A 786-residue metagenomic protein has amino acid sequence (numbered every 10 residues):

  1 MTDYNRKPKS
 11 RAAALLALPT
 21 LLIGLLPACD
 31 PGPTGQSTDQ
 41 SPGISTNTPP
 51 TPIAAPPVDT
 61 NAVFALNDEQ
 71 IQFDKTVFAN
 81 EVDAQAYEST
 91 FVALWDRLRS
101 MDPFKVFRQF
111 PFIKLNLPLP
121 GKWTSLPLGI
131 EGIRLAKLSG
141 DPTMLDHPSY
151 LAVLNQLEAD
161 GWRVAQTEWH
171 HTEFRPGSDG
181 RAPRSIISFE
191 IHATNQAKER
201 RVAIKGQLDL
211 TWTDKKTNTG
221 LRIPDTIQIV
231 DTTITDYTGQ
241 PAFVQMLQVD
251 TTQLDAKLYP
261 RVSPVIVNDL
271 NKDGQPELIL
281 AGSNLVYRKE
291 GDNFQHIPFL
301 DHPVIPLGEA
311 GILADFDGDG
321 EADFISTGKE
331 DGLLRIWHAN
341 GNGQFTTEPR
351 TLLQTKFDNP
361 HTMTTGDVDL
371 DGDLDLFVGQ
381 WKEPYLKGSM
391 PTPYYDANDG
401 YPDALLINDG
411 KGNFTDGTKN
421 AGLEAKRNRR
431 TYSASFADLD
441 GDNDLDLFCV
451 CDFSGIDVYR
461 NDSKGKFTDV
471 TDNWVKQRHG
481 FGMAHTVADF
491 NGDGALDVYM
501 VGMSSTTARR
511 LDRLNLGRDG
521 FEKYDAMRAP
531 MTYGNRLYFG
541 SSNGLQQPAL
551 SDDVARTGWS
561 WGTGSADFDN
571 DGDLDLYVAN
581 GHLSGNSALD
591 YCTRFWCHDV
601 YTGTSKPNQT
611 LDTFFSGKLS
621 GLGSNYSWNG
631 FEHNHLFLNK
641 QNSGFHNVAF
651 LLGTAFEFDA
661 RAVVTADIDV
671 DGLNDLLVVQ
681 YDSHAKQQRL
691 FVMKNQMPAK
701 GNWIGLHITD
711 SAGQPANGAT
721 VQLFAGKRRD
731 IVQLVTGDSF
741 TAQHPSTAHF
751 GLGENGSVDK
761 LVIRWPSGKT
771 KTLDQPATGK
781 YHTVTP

Functional and structural regions predicted by a protein language model:
L25-A28: C-terminal motif of bacterial Sec signal peptides marking the signal peptidase cleavage site
I44-R108, F112-G121: Short, low-complexity N-terminal intrinsically disordered segments enriched in polar/charged residues
P50-N80, G161-Q253: Short beta-strand edge/turn micro-motifs at domain boundaries
R97-D179: A solvent-exposed, acidic/Ser-Thr-rich amphipathic alpha-helical stretch
T232-P260, R288-L307, F324, W337-D358 (+7 more regions): Blade-edge motifs of beta-propeller repeat domains
R261-L270, E309-G318, P360-L370, Y432-L439 (+5 more regions): Beta-propeller blade termini
K272-A281, G318-T327, L370-G379, G441-V450 (+3 more regions): Acidic/hydrophobic-patterned starts of short beta strands in beta-sheet-rich repeat architectures
Y626-E632, N639-K640, G644-A660, V664-P786: Gly/Ser/Thr/Pro-enriched helix-cap/hinge segments flanking short amphipathic alpha-helices
